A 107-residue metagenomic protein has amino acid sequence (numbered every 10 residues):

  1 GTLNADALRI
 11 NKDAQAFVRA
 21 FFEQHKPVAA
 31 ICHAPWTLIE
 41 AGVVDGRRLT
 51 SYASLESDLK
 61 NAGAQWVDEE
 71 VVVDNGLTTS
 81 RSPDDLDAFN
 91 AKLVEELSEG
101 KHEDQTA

Functional and structural regions predicted by a protein language model:
G1-A107: Active-site-adjacent pocket-lining segments in enzyme domains
